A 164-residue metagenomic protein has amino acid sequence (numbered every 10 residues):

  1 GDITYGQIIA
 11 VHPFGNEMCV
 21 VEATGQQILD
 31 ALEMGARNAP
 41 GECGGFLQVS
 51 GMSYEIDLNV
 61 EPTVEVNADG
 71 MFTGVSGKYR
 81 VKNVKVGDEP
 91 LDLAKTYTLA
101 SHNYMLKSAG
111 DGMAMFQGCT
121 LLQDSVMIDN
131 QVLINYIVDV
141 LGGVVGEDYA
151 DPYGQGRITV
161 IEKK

Functional and structural regions predicted by a protein language model:
G1-K164: Catalytic centers of hydrolytic enzymes
